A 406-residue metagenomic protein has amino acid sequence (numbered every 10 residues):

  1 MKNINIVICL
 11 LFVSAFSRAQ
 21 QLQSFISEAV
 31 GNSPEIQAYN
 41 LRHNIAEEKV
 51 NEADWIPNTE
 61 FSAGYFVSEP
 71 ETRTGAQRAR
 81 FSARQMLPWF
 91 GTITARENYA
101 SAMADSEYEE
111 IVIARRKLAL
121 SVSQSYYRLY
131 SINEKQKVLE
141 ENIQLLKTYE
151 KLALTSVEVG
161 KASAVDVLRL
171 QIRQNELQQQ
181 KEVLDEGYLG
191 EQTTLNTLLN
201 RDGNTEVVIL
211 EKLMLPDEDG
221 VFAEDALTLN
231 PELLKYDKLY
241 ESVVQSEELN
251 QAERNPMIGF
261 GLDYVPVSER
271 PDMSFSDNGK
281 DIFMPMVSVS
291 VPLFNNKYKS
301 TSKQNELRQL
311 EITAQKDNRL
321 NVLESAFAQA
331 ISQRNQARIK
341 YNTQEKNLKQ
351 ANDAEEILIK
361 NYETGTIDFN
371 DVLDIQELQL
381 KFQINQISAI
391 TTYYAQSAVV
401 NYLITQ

Functional and structural regions predicted by a protein language model:
M1-I26, V30-S33, Y393, V400: Bacterial Sec-dependent N-terminal signal peptides
R18-E60, M86-L87, A95, K161-V165 (+3 more regions): Bacterial Sec-pathway N-terminal export signals of envelope proteins
Q37, T59-A76, M86-I113, L234 (+3 more regions): Small/polar (Gly/Ser/Thr/Ala-rich) solvent-exposed segments that form structured loops/beta-strands/short helices used
A38-V50, A114, L118-K137, T148 (+5 more regions): Amphipathic alpha-helical coiled-coil segments
G75-R80, L184: Glycine-rich loop at the start of a catalytic domain that most often binds anionic cofactors/ligands
F81, P285-V287: Membrane-embedded beta-strands of outer-membrane beta-barrel proteins, especially the hydrophobic/small aromatic
S101, A164-I172, K303, F369-E377: Short, charged, amphipathic alpha-helical segments
K117-P231, V243, A330-Q333, A337 (+1 more regions): Periplasmic alpha-helical coiled-coil/stalk elements that build and connect Gram-negative outer-membrane
